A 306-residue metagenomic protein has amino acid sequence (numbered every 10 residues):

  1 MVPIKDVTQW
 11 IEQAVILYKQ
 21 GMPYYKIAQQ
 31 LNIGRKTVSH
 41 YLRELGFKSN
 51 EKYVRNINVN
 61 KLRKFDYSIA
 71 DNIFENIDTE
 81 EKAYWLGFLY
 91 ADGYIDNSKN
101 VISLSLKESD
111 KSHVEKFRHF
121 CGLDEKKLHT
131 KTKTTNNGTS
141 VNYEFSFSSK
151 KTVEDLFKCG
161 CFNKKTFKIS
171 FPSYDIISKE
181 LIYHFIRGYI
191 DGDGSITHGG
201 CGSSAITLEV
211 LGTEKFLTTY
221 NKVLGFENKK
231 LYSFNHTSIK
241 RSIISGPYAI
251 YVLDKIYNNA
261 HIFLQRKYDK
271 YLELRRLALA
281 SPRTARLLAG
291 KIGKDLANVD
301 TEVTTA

Functional and structural regions predicted by a protein language model:
M1-A306: Internal intein/HINT superfamily modules and their associated LAGLIDADG
